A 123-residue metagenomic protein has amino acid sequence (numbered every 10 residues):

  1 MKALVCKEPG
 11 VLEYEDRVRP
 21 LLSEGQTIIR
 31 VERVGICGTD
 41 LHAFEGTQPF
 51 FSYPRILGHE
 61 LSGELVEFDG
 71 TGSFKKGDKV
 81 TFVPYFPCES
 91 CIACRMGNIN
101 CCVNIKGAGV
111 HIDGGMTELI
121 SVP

Functional and structural regions predicted by a protein language model:
E8-G10, S23: Residue-level recognition of beta-strand termini and adjacent short loop/turns
G10-Y14, G38-T39: Short N-terminal binding/cap micro-motifs at the start of the first secondary-structure element
Y14-D16, L119: Well-ordered beta-strand positions in beta-sheet-rich domains
P20-V34, T47-I92: Glycine-rich beta-strand-centered segment in the early N-terminal region that forms part of a ligand/cofactor-binding
T39-E45: Cytochrome P450 core scaffold surrounding the K-helix E-X-X-R motif and the conserved "meander" helix-loop region
C88-P123: NAD(P)H dinucleotide-binding glycine-rich loop of Rossmann-like/cofactor-binding domains, especially the beta1-alpha1
